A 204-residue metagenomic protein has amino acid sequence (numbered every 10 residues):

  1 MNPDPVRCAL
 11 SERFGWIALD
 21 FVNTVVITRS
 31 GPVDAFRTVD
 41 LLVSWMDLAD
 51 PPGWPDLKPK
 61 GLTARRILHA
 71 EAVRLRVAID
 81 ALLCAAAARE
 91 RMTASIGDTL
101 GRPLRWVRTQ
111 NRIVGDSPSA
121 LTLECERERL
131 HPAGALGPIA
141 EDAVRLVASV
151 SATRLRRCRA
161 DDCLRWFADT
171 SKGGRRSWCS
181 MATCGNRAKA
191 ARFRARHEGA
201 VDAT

Functional and structural regions predicted by a protein language model:
M1-R157, V201-T204: Short helix-coil boundary/hinge micro-motifs
G134-R192, E198-T204: BZIP DNA-binding basic region
